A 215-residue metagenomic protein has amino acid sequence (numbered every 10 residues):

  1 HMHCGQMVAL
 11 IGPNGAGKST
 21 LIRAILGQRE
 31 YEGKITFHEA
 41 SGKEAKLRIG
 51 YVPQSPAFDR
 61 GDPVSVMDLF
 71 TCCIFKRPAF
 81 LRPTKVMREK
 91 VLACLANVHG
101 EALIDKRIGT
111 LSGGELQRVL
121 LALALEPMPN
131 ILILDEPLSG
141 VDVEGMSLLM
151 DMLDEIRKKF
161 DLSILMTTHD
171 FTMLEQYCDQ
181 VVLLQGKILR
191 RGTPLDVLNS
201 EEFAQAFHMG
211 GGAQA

Functional and structural regions predicted by a protein language model:
I11-P13: The feature captures the beta-strand-to-loop junction immediately N-terminal to the Walker
K85-L103: Conserved ABC ATPase "signature" region
R107-L111, E115: Conserved ABC ATPase signature
M128: Conserved catalytic motifs of ABC-family nucleotide-binding domains
L132-E136: Catalytic Walker B motif of ABC-type/P-loop ATPase nucleotide-binding domains
T168-H169: H-loop/switch region of ABC-family ATPase nucleotide-binding domains
V181-T193: H-loop (His-switch) and adjacent beta-strand-loop-beta switch element of ABC-type ATPase nucleotide-binding domains
